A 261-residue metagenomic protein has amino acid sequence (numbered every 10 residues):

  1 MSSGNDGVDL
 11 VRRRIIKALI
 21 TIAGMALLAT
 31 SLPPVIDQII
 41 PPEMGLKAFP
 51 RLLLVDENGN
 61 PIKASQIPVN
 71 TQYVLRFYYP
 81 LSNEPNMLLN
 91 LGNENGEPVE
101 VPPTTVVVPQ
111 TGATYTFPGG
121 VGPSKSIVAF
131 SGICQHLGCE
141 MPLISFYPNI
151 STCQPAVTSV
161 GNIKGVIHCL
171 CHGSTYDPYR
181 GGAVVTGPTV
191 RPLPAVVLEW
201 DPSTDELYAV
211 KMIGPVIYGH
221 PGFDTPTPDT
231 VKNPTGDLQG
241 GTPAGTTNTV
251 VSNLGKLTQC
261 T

Functional and structural regions predicted by a protein language model:
M1-A26: N-terminal secretory signal peptides and thylakoid transit peptides that target proteins across membranes
R13, G132, I167: Short alpha-helical basic/polar micro-motif
K17, P33-Q154, P202, L207-T261: N-terminal pre-ligand scaffold of iron-sulfur
A26-P33: Alpha-helical transmembrane segments
K125, H172-G173: Short loop/turn microsegments at loop-to-beta-strand junctions
K125-A129, I163-K164, L193: Flanking scaffold residues of small Cys/His-coordinated metal-binding clusters
Q135, L170-H172: Soluble extracytoplasmic domains of inner/organellar membrane proteins
F146, C153-V160, D177-V210: Polybasic, low-complexity binding patches
